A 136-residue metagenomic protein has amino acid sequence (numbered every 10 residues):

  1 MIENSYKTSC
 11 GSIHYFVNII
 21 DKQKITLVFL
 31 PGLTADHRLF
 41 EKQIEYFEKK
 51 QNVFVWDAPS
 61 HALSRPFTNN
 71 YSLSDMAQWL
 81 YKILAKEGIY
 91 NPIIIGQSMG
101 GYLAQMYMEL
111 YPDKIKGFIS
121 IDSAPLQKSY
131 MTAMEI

Functional and structural regions predicted by a protein language model:
M1-S12: N-terminal cap/lid segment of alpha/beta-hydrolase-fold proteins
T8-C10, F54-I95, M99: Active-site loop/oxyanion-hole signature of alpha/beta-hydrolase fold enzymes
G11-P66: Conserved HGGG/HGGXW glycine-rich cap/lid loop of the alpha/beta-hydrolase fold
T26, N52, Y90-I93, K114-G117: Structural signature of beta-strand start/N-cap positions in the alpha/beta core of ABC transporter nucleotide-binding
L30, I94, A104-Q105, E109: A generic "structured core" feature
I44, L84, Y107-M108: A conserved amphipathic alpha-helix that caps or lines the catalytic cleft of carbohydrate- and lipid-modifying enzymes
A58, Y102, S123: Active-site loop/turn elements of alpha/beta-hydrolase fold enzymes, especially the short glycine-/histidine-rich
Q105-L110, K116-I136: Flexible "cap/lid" loop of the alpha/beta hydrolase fold
